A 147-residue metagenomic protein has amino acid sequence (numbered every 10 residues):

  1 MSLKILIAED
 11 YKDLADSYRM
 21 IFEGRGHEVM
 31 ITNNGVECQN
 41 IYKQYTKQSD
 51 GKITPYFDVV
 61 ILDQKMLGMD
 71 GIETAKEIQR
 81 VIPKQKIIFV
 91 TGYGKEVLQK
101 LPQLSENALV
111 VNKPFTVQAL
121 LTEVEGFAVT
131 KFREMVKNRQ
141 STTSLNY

Functional and structural regions predicted by a protein language model:
E9: Conserved acidic carboxylate
K12-E37: Two-component/phosphorelay signaling modules centered on CheY-like receiver
I31-V59: Acidic, metal-coordinating helix/loop segments flanking the phosphotransfer/catalytic sites of two-component signaling
N34, D70-E73: Acidic catalytic/metal-coordinating carboxylates
D63: Active-site residues of response regulator receiver
M66: Receiver (REC) domain active-site loop signature in two-component systems and cognate sites in sensor histidine kinases
E73, E77-R80, Y93-V111, Q118 (+1 more regions): Alpha4 helix (beta4-alpha4-beta5 surface) of REC/receiver domains from two-component response regulators
